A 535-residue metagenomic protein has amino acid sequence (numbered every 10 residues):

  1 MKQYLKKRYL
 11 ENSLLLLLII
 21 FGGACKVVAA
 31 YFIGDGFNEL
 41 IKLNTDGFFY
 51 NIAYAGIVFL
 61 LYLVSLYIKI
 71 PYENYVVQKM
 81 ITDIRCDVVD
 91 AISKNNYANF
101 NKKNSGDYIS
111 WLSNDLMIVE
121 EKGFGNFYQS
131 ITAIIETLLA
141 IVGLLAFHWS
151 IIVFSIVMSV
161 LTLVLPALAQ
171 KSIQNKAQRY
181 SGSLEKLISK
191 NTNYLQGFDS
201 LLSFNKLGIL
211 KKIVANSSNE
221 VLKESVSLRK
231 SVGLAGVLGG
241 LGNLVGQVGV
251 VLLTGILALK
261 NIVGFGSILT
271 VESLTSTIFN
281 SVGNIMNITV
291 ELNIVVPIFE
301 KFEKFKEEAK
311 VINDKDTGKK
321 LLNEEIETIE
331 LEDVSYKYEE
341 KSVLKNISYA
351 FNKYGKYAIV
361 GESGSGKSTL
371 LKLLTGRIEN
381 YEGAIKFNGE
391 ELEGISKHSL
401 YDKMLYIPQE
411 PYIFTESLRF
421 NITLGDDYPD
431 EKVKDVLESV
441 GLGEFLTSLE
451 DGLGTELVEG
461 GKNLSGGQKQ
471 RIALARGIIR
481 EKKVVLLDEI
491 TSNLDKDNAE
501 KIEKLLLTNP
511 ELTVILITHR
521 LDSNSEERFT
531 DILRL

Functional and structural regions predicted by a protein language model:
K6-K7, Y97-A98, N114-G123, F127 (+6 more regions): An intracellular "coupling" helix at the cytosolic face of ABC transporter transmembrane type-1 domains
K7, E11-A24, V58-Y62, G125-R179 (+2 more regions): Transmembrane helices of ABC transporter permease
Y9-A29, L40-I81, N101, L165 (+2 more regions): Transmembrane-helix motif of ABC transporter permease domains
A29-N38, V58-S105, I109, S113 (+8 more regions): Juxtamembrane helix-loop junctions of ABC transporter transmembrane domains
C86, A384, G394, R419-E459 (+1 more regions): ABC ATPase nucleotide-binding domain helical subdomain, centered on the C-loop/LSGGQ "ABC signature"
K206, T277-E308: Cytosolic ends of transmembrane helices, especially the final helix of ABC transmembrane type-1 domains
T375: Helix-to-loop junction immediately C-terminal to a conserved catalytic motif
E410, N421, E456-L535: ABC-family ATPase nucleotide-binding domain "signature/switch" substructure
